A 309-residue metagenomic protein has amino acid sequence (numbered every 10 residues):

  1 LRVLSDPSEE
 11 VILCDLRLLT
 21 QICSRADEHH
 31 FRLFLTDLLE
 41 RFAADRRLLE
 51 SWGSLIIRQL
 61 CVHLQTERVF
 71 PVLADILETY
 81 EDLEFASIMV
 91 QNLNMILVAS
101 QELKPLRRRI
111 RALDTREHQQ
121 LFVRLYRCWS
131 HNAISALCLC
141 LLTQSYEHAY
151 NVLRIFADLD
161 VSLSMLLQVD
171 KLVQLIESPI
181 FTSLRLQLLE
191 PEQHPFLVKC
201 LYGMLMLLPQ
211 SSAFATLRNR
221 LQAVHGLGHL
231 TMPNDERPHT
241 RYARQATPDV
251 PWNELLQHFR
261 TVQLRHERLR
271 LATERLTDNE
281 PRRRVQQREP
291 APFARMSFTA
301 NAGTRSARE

Functional and structural regions predicted by a protein language model:
R2-E10, C14, Q21: Tandem repeat protein-protein interaction scaffolds, dominated by ankyrin-repeat arrays but also generalizing to other
S8, L19-I22, D27, R32-E309: Eukaryotic scaffolding regions of large macromolecular assemblies
